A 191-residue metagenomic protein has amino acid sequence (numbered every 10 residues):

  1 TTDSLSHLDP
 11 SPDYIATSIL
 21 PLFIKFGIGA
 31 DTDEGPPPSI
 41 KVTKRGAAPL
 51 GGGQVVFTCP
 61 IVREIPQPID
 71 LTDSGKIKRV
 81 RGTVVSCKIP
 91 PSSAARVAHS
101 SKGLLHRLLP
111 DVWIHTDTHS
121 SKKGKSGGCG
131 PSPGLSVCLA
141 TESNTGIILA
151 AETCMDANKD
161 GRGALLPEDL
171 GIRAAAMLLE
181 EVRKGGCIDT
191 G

Functional and structural regions predicted by a protein language model:
T1-G191: Core subunits and conserved enzymes of cellular information-processing and envelope-translocation systems across
